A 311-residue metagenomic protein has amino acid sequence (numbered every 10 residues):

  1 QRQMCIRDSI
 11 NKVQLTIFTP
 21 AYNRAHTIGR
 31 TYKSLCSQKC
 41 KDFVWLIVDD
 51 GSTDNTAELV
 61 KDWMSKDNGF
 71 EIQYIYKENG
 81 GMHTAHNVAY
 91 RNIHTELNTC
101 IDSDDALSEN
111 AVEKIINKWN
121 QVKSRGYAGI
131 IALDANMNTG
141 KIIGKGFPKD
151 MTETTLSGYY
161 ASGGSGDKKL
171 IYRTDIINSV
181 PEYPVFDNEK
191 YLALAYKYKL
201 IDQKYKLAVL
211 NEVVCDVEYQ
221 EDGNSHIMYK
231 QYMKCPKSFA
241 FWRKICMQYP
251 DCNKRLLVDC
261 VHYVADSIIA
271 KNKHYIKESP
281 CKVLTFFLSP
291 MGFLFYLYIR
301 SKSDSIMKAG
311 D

Functional and structural regions predicted by a protein language model:
Q1-I6: Short, small-residue-biased leader/transition segments that mark boundaries at the very start of proteins
N23-S37: Short, well-formed alpha-helical segments that are part of the catalytic scaffolds of diverse glycosyltransferases
S34, D49-L59: A conserved acidic beta->alpha catalytic loop
A57-N92, A106: Conserved donor nucleotide-binding strand/loop of the catalytic core
N98: Short aromatic/hydrophobic "clamp" motif used to bind/position activated sugar donors
N110-G144: Conserved donor NDP-sugar-binding/catalytic core segment of glycosyltransferases
K141-H226: Conserved nucleotide-sugar donor-binding catalytic segment
C215-Q220, I227-C252: Catalytic core of nucleotide-sugar-dependent glycosyltransferases
